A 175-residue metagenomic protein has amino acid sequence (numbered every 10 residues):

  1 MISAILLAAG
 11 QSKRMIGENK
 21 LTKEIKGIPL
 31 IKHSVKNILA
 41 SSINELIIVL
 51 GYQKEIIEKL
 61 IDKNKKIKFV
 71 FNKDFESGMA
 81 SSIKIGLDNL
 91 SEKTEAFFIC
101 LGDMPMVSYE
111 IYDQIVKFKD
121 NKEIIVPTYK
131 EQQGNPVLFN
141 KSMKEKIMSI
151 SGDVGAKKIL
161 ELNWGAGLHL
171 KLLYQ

Functional and structural regions predicted by a protein language model:
M1, E145, S149-Q175: Conserved alpha/beta core of the MobA/IspD/sugar-nucleotide pyrophosphorylase nucleotidyltransferase superfamily
M1-L50, E55-I57: N-terminal glycine-rich phosphate-binding loop and ensuing alpha1 helix
M15, I57-I61, I115, I147: Hydrophobic packing residues within well-ordered alpha-helices of enzyme cores
G17-K20, I25-P29, Y52, K73-S81 (+5 more regions): Residues at secondary-structure transition points
L21, K68, E123, A166-L168: Conserved beta-strand segments of alpha/beta enzyme cores
I25, V70, P127, L170-L172: Hydrophobic residues at beta-strand termini and immediately following loops that shape nucleotide-binding pockets
H33-A96: Conserved N-terminal catalytic core of the sugar/cofactor nucleotidyltransferase
E76-M143: Conserved beta-loop-beta/alpha segment of the NTase-like Rossmann-fold superfamily that binds/positions NTPs
